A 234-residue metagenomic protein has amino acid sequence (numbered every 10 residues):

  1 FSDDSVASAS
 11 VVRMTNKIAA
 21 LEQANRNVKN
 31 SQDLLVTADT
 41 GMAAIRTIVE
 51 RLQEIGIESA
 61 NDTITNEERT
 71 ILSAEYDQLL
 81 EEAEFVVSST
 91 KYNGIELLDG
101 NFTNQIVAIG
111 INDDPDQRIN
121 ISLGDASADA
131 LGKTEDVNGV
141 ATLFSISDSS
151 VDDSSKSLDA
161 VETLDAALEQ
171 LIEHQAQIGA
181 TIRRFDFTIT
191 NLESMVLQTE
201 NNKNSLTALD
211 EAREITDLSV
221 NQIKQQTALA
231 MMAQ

Functional and structural regions predicted by a protein language model:
F1-Q234: Primary detection of the long, small/polar-rich alpha-helical "axial" segments characteristic of bacterial flagellar
